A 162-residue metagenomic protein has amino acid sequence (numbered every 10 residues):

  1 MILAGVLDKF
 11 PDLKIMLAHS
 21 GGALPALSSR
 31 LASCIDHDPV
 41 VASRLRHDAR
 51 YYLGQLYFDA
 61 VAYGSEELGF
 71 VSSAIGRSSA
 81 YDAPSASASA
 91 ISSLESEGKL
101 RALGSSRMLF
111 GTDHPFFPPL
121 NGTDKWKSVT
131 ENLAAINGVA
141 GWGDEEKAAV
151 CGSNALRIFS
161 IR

Functional and structural regions predicted by a protein language model:
M1-G5, K14-R162: H/E-rich (His + Asp/Glu) clusters that bind or coordinate divalent metals
